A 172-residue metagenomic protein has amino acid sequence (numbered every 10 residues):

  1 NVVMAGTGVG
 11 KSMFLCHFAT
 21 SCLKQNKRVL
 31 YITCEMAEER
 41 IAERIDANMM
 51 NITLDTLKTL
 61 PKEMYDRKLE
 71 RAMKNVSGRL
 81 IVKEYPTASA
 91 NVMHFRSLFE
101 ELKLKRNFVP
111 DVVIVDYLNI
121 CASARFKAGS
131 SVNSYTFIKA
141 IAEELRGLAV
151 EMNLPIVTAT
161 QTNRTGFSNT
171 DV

Functional and structural regions predicted by a protein language model:
M4-A5: The Walker A (P-loop) glycine that initiates the GxxxxGKT/S ATP-binding motif of P-loop NTPases
G8: Walker A (P-loop) phosphate-binding loop of P-loop NTPases
K11-S12: Conserved lysine of the Walker
T20-K24, Y135-T162: Substrate-engagement module of ASCE P-loop NTPases
S21-V109, S123, D171: Cytosolic-facing regulatory segments adjacent to core modules
T165-V172: Short, electropositive alpha-helical surface patch
